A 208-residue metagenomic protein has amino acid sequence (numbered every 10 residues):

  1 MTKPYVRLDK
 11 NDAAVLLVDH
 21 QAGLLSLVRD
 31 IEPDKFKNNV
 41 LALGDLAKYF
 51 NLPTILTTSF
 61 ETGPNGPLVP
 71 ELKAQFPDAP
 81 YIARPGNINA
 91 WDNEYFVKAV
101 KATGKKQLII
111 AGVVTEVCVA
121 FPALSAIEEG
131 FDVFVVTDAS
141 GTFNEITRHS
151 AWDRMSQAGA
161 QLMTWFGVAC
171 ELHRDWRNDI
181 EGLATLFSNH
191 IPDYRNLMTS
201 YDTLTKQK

Functional and structural regions predicted by a protein language model:
M1-G86, A102, D132, H149-S156 (+2 more regions): Active-site acidic carboxylates
H20-Q21, T115, V168: A generic "binding-loop/recognition-motif" signal
E61-N65, N87-A90, T115-V119, N144: Acidic, metal-coordinating catalytic cores used for nucleic-acid/nucleotide bond scission and strand-transfer chemistry
L68, Y95, F121-S125: A short acidic, amphipathic alpha-helical/loop segment
P85-I88, D138-G141, V168: Short, acidic/turn-prone active-site loops that include or flank metal/cofactor- and phosphate-binding residues
G86-K98: Short phosphate-binding loop-to-helix
A99-K106: Glycine-rich phosphate-binding loop signature in dinucleotide/nucleotide-binding domains
Q107-W165: A contiguous pocket-lining binding segment that forms or flanks enzyme active sites
